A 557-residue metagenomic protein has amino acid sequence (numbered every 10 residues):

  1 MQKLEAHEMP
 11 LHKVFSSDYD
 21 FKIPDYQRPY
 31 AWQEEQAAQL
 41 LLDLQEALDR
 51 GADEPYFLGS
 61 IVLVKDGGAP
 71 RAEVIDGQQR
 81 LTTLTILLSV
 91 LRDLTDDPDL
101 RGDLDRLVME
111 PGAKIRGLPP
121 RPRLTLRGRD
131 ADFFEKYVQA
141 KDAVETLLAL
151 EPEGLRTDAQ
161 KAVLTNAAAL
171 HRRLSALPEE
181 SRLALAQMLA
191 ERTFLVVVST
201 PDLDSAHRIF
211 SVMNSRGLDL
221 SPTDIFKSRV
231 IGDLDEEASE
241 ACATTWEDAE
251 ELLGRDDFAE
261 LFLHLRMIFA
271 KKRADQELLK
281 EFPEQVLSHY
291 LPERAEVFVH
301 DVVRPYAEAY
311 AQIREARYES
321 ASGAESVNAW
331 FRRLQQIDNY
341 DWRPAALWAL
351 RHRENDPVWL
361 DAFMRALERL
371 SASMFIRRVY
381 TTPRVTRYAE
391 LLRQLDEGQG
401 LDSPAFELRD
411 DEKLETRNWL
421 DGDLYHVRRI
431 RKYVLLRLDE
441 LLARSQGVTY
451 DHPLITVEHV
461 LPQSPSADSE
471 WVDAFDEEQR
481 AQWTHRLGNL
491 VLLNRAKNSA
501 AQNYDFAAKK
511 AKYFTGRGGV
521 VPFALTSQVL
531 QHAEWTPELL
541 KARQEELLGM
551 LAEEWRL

Functional and structural regions predicted by a protein language model:
Q2-I23, Q27-R273, A511-P522, V529-A533 (+2 more regions): Glycine- and hydrophobic-rich flexible loops that cap the catalytic core of alpha/beta enzyme folds
Q36, A72-R80, L185-A190, V198-S205 (+8 more regions): Secondary-structure capping and boundary motifs in well-ordered enzyme cores
L41, T85-L88, H207-F210, R343-L350 (+3 more regions): Short, amphipathic alpha-helical segments that act as regulatory/interfacial helices in nucleotide-processing proteins
D43-P70, V108, L392-Q531, W555: Betabetaalpha-Me/HNH-type nuclease active-site subdomain
L94-D97, G217-L218, R351-W359, E440-G447: Short helix-capping/linker segments at secondary-structure and domain boundaries
F194, S199, T223-V434: A cross-family structural signal marking well-folded subdomains
F210, L347, M364, E368 (+4 more regions): Generic hydrophobic alpha-helical scaffold/packing signal
F331, Q336, F523-W535: Short Fe-S-cluster ligation motifs
